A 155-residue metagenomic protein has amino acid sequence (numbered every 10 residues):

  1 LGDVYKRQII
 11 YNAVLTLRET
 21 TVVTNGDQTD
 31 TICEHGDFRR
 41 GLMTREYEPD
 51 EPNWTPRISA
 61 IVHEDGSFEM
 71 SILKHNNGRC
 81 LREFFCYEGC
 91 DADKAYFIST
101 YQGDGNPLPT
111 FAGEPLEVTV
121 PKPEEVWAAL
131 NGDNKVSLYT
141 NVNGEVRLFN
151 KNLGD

Functional and structural regions predicted by a protein language model:
L1-Y5: Short, small-residue-biased leader/transition segments that mark boundaries at the very start of proteins
K6-T16, G113-P115: Acidic loop->beta-strand submotif enriched in PP2C/PPM serine/threonine phosphatases
N12, T20-V22, I58, A95: Structural motif
L17-G41, Y47-D50, E114-V118: Alpha/propeptide regions of enzymes that mature by internal proteolysis
W54-R57, I61-D155: A two-mode feature
